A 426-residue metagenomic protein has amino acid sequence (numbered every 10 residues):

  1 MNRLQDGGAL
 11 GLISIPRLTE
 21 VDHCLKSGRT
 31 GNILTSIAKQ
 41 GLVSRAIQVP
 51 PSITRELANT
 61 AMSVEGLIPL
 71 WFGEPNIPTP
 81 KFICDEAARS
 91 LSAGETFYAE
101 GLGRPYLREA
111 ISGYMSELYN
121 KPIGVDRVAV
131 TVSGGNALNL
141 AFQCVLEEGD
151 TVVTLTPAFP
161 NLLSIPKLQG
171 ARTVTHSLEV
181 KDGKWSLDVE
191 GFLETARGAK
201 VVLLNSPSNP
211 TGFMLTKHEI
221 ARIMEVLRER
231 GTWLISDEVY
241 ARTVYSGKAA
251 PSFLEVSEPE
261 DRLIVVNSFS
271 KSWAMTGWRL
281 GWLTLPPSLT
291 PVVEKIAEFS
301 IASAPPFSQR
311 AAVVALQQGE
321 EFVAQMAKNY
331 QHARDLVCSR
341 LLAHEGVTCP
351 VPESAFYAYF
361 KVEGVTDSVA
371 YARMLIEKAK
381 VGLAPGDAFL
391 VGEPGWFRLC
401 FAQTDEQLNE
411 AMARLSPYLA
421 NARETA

Functional and structural regions predicted by a protein language model:
I13, R29, G113, M374-L383 (+1 more regions): PLP-dependent enzyme catalytic core of the Aspartate aminotransferase-like
R17, L178-K248: Active-site phosphate-binding strand-loop segment of PLP-dependent enzymes
I37-S133, L140, A315-Q318, A422-A426: N-terminal small-domain helix-loop-helix segment of the aminotransferase-like
V125, C144-L204, K217: PLP-dependent aminotransferase-like
A171, E229-T232, D261: A short helix->loop->beta-strand "cap" motif at the edges of active sites that frequently abuts
V256-V292, A304-F307: Active-site PLP attachment segment
V293-S300, L316-C338: Structural signature of PLP-dependent enzymes
V313, N329-C338, C349-K361: Conserved glycine-rich beta-strand-loop-beta hairpin in the small C-terminal domain of fold type I
